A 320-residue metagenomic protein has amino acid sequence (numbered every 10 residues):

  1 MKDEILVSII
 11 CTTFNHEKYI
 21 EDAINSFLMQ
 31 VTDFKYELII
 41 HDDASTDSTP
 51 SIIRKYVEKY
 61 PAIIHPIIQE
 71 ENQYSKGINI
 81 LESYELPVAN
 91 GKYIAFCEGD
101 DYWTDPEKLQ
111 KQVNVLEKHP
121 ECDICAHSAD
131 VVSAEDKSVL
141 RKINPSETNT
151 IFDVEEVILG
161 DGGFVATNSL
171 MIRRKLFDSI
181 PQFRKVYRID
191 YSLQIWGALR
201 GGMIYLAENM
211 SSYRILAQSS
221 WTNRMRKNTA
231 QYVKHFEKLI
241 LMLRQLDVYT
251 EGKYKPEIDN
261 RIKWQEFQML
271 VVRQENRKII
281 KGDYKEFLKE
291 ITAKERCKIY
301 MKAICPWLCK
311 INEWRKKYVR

Functional and structural regions predicted by a protein language model:
N15, F27, D43-A44: Conserved short acidic donor-positioning loop in nucleotide-sugar-dependent glycosyltransferases
N25-K35: Short, acidic, metal-binding catalytic loop of nucleotide-sugar glycosyltransferases
D42-S51, E71, E98: A conserved acidic beta->alpha catalytic loop
Q69-A89, K111: Glycine-rich, basic loop-to-helix element that forms the pyrophosphate-binding segment of sugar-nucleotide handling
P87, H127, S146-N228, H235: Conserved nucleotide-sugar donor-binding catalytic segment
I94: Short aromatic/hydrophobic "clamp" motif used to bind/position activated sugar donors
E107-L140: Conserved donor NDP-sugar-binding/catalytic core segment of glycosyltransferases
F267-R320: Membrane-interface aromatic/basic loop that binds lipid-linked glycans or pyrophosphate carriers, typified by
